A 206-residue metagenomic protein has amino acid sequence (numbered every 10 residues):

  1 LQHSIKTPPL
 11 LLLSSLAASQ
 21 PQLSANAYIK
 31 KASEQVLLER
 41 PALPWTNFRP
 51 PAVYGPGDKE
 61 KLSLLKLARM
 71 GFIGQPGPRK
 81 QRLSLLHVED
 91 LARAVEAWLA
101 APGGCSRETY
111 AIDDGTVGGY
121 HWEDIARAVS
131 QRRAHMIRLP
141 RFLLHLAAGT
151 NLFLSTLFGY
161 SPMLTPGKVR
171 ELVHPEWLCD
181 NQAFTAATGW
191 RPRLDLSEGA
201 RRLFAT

Functional and structural regions predicted by a protein language model:
L1-K31, T46: Conserved Rossmann-fold NAD(P)-dependent oxidoreductase catalytic core, especially the SDR/UDP-sugar
A18, V53-G55, L91, V117: Conserved sequence/active-site signature of Rossmann-fold short-chain dehydrogenase/reductase
L23-E34, Y54, D58, L62 (+3 more regions): Short-chain dehydrogenase/reductase
Q35-P56: Conserved beta-loop-beta element that borders a ligand/cofactor-binding pocket
K59-S63, G77-A100, R107-A111: Substrate-positioning beta->alpha
S63-V88, A134-E176: Alpha-helical membrane-targeting segments
W98-M163, L194-F204: Mid/C-terminal beta-alpha module of Rossmann-like enzyme folds, strongest in SDR-family dehydrogenases/epimerases
C179-T206: Amphipathic terminal alpha-helices
